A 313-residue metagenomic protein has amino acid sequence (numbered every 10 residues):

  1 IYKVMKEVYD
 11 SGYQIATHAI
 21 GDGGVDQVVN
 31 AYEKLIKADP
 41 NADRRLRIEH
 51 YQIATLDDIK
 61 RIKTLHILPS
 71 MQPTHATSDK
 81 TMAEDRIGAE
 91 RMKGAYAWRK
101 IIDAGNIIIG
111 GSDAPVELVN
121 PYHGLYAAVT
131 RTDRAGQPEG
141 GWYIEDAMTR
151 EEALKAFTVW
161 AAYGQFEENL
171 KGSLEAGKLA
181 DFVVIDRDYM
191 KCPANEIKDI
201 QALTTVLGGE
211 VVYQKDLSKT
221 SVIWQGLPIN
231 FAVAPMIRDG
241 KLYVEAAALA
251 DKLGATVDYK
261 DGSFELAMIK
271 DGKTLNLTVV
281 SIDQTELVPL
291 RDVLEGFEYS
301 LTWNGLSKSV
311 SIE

Functional and structural regions predicted by a protein language model:
I1-M5: Active-site-adjacent bridging/hinge elements
K6-A16, G23-L46, H50-Y51, D57-K60 (+4 more regions): His/Asp/Glu-enriched, well-ordered alpha-helical/loop segment that forms or immediately abuts the divalent-metal
Y9, K63, I102, D251 (+1 more regions): Anion (oxyanion) recognition and catalysis
A19-D22, M92, V119, M148 (+2 more regions): Soluble non-cytosolic domains of exported or imported proteins
L68: Ligand-binding beta-strand-loop-alpha-helix segment within the catalytic cores of soluble metabolic enzymes
K191, V211-D216: Short, charged low-complexity linker/loop segments at the C-terminal edge of domains
D216-E313: Primary recognition of N-terminal secretory signal peptides and signal-anchoring hydrophobic helices
